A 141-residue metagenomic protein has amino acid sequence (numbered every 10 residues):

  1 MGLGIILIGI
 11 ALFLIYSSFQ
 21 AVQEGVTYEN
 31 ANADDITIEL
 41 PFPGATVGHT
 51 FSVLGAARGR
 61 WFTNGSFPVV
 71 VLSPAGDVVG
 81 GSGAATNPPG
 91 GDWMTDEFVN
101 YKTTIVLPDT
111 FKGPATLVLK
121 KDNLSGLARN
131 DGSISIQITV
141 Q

Functional and structural regions predicted by a protein language model:
M1-I8: N-terminal Sec-pathway targeting helices
G9-A11, Y16, F62: Residue-level recognition of conserved structural "scaffold" positions that shape functional pockets and channels
F13-G25: Hydrophobic single-pass membrane-insertion segments
G25-E29, D34-S52, A56-Q141: Ser/Thr-rich low-complexity repeats and stalk/linker segments
